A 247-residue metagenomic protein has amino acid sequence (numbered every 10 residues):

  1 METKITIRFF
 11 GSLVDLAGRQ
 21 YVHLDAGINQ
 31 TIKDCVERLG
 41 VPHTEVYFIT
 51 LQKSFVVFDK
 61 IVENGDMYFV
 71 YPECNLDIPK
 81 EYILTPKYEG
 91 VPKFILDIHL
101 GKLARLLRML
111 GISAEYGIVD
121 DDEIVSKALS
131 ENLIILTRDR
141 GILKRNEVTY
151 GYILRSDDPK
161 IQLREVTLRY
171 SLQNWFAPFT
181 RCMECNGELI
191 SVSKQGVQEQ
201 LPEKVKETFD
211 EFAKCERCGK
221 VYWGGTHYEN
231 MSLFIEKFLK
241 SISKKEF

Functional and structural regions predicted by a protein language model:
M1-K93: Ubiquitin-like/PB1-type beta-grasp interaction modules and other compact soluble beta-rich domains
F10-S12, I98-K102, T137-I142: Short, polar loop motifs at secondary-structure junctions
P86-Y116: Short, charged N-terminal beta->alpha structural module
V119-L133, R140-L143: BRCT (BRCA1 C-terminal) domain core and associated BRCT-interaction motifs
W175-P178, T208-E211: Short metal-coordination and nucleic-acid-contact micro-motifs, chiefly zinc-binding Cys/His arrays
C182-C185, C215-C218: Short cysteine-rich clusters marking metal-coordination/redox-active sites
G187-S193, W223: Short functional micro-motifs and their immediate structural scaffolds
V197-E207, N230-S241: Short cysteine/histidine-rich metal-coordination sites, predominantly Zn2+-binding motifs
